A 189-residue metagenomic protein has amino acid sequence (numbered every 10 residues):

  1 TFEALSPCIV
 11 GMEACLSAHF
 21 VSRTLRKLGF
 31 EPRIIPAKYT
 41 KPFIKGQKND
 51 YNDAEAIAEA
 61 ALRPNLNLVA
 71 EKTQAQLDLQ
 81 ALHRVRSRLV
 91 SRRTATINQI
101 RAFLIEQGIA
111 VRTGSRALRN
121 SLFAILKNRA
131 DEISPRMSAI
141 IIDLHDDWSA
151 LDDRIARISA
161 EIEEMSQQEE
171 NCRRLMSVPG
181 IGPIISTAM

Functional and structural regions predicted by a protein language model:
T1-M189: A detector of single, family-specific signature residues that are central to catalytic or substrate-handling motifs
